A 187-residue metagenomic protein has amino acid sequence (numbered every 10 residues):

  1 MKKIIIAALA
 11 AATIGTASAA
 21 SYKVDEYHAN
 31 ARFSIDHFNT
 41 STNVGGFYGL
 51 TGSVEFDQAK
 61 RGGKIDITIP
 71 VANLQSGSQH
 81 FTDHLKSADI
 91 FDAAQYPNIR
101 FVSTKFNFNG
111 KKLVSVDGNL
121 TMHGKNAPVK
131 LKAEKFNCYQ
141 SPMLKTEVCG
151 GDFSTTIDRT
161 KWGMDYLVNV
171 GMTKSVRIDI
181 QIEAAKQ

Functional and structural regions predicted by a protein language model:
M1-S18: Gram-negative bacterial Sec-dependent N-terminal signal peptides
S18-Q187: Low-complexity, acidic/polar, glycine-enriched regions of mature
